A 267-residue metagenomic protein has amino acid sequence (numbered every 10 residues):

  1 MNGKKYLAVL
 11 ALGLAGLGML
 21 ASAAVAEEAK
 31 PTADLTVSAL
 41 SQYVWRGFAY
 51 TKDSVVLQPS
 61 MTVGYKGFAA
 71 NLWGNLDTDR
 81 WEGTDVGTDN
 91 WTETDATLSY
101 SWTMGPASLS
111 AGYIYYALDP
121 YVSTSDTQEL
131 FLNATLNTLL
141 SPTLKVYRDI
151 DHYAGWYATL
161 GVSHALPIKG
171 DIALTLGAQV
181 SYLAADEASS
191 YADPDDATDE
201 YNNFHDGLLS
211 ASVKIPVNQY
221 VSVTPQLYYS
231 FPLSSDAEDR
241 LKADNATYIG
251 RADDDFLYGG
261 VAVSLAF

Functional and structural regions predicted by a protein language model:
M1-T32, R251: Cleavable N-terminal export/targeting peptides
P31, D53-L57, N90-T94, A107 (+4 more regions): Residues that define the transmembrane beta-barrel architecture of outer-membrane proteins
V37-A39, P59-Y65, A96-Y100, Y113 (+8 more regions): Residues on the lipid-exposed face of transmembrane beta-strands in outer-membrane beta-barrel proteins
A39-W45, Y65-G67, G74-R80, W102-M104 (+7 more regions): Transmembrane beta-strands of outer-membrane beta-barrel pores
G47-K52, R80-D89, Y121-T127, K145 (+3 more regions): Outer-membrane beta-barrel translocator domains and adjoining extracellular loop/strand segments of Gram-negative
G67-L72, G105-A111, T138-L144, K169-L174 (+2 more regions): Repeated loop/turn-to-beta-strand initiation elements of outer-membrane beta-barrel proteins
T127-L130, A134-D206, S212: Detector for outer-membrane/organellar transmembrane beta-barrel domains, recognizing the amphipathic beta-strand
L209, K214-F267: Predominantly the C-terminal beta-signal and adjacent terminal strand-loop region of outer-membrane beta-barrel
